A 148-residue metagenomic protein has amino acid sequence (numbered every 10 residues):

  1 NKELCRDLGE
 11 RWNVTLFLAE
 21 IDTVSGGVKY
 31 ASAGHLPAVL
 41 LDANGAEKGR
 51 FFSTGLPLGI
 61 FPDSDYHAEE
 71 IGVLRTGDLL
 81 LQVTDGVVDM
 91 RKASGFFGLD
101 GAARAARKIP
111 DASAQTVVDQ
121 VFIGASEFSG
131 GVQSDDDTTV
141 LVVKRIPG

Functional and structural regions predicted by a protein language model:
N1-G148: Conserved subregion of the PPM/PP2C metallophosphatase catalytic domain
